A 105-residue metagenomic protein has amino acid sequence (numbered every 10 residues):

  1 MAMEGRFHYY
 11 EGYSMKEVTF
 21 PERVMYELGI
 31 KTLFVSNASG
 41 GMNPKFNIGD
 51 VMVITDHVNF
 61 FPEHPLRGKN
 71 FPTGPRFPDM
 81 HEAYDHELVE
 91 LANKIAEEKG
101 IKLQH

Functional and structural regions predicted by a protein language model:
M1-M80: Metabolite-binding pocket within alpha/beta catalytic cores that recognizes anionic/polar moieties
E82-H105: Active-site rim beta-loop-alpha module in soluble metabolic enzymes
